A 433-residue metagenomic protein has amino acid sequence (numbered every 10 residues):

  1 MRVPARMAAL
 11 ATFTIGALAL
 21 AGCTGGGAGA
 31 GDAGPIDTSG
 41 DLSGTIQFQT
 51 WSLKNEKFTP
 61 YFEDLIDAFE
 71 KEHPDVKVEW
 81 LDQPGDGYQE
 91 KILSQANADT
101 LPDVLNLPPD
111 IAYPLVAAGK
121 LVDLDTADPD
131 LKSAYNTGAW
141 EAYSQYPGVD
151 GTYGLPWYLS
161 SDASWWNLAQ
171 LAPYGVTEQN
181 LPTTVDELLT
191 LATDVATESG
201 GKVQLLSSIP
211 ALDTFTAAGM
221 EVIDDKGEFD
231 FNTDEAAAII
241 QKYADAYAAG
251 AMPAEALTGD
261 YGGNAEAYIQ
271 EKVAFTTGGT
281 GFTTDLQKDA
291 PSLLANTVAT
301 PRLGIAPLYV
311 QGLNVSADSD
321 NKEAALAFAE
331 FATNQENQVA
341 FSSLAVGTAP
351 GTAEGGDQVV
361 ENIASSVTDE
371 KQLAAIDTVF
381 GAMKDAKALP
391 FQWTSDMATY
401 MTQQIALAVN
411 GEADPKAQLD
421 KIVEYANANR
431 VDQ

Functional and structural regions predicted by a protein language model:
R2-G16, L20-P114, A324, A340 (+1 more regions): Conserved N-terminal structural module of periplasmic/extracytoplasmic solute-binding proteins
G26, P109-S161, L294, F380: Hinge/lid segment of periplasmic solute-binding proteins
W51, Q241-A327: Extracytoplasmic/periplasmic substrate-binding proteins
K71, D75, Y146-P210, V222-L257 (+2 more regions): Helix-loop-helix "hinge/cap" segment bordering the ligand-binding cleft or interdomain interface
D82-K91, D110, T183-L189, E255-E266: Short helix-initiation/N-cap motifs at beta->coil->alpha
D125-G138, L181-T183, E198-S199, M220-Q241 (+2 more regions): Short, solvent-exposed loop/beta-turn-alpha elements that line the ligand-binding surface or hinge of extracytoplasmic
A329-G355: Periplasmic-binding protein-like
K371-E424: C-terminal capping/gating helix-and-loop segments adjacent to ligand/active sites or protein-protein/ligand interfaces
